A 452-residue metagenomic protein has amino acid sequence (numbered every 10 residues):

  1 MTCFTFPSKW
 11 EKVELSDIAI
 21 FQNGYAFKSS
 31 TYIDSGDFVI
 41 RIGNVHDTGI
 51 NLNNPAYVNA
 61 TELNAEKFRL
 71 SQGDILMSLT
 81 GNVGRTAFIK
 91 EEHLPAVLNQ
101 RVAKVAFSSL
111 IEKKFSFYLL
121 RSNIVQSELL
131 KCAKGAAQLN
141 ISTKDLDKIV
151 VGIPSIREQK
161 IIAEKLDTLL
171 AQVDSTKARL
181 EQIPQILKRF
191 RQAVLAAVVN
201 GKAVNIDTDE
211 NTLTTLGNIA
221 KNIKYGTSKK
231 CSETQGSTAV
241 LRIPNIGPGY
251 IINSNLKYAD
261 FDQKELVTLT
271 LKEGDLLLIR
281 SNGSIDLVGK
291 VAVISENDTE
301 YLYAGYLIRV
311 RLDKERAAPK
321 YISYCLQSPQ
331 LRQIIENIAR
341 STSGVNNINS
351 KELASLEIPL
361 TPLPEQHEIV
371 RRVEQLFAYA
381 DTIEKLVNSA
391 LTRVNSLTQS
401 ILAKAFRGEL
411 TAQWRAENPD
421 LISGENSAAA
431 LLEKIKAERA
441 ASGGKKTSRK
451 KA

Functional and structural regions predicted by a protein language model:
M1-F6, T168-T208, K385-A416: Short amphipathic coiled-coil heptad-repeat segments
M1-G24, K148-A163, A193, K202-Y225 (+7 more regions): Non-catalytic DNA-recognition/assembly elements of restriction-modification systems
S8, N82, P95-A103, I111-K114 (+4 more regions): A short glycine-rich beta-alpha junction/loop motif
S16-S29, G43-Q72, E92, G217-K230 (+1 more regions): Sequence-specific dsDNA recognition surfaces
Q22-N23, T80, K224, S281 (+1 more regions): Conserved "cap/hinge" positions at secondary-structure junctions
N44-V58, I75-S78, N82-L98, K114-Y118 (+6 more regions): Short, ligand-facing micro-motifs at secondary-structure edges
A197, V204-D207, L402-A452: Intrinsic disorder at enzyme termini
